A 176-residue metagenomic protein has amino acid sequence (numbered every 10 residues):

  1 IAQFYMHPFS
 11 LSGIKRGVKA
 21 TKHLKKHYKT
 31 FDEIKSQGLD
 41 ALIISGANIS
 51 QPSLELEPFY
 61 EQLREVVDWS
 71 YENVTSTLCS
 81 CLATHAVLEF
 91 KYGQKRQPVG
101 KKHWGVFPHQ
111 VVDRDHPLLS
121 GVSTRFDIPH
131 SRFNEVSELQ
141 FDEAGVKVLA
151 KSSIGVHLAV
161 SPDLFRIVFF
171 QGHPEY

Functional and structural regions predicted by a protein language model:
I1-E55, Q62: N-terminal beta1-alpha1 cap of cysteine-dependent amidohydrolase-like domains
I1-S10, G38, E65, W104-V106 (+1 more regions): Amide-donor transfer/coupling interface in amidating biosynthetic enzymes
R16, S50-S53, A86-E89, S137-L139 (+1 more regions): Short catalytic/ligand-binding loop motif for oxyanion handling, primarily in non-cytosolic enzymes, centered on
A20-H27, R96-G100, P117-S120: Short, charged low-complexity intrinsically disordered segments located at boundaries of structured domains
T21, L56-Y60, R114-V122: Short, structured coil/loop segments at alpha-helix boundaries
L24, N48, S70, P162-V168: Generic, low-specificity signal for short hydrophobic/alpha-helical stretches with a mild N-terminal bias, encompassing
K25-Q37, C81, P98-P108, R125: Short, Lys/Arg-enriched charge-dense amphipathic segments
I44-D113: Cysteine-nucleophile active-site neighborhood
